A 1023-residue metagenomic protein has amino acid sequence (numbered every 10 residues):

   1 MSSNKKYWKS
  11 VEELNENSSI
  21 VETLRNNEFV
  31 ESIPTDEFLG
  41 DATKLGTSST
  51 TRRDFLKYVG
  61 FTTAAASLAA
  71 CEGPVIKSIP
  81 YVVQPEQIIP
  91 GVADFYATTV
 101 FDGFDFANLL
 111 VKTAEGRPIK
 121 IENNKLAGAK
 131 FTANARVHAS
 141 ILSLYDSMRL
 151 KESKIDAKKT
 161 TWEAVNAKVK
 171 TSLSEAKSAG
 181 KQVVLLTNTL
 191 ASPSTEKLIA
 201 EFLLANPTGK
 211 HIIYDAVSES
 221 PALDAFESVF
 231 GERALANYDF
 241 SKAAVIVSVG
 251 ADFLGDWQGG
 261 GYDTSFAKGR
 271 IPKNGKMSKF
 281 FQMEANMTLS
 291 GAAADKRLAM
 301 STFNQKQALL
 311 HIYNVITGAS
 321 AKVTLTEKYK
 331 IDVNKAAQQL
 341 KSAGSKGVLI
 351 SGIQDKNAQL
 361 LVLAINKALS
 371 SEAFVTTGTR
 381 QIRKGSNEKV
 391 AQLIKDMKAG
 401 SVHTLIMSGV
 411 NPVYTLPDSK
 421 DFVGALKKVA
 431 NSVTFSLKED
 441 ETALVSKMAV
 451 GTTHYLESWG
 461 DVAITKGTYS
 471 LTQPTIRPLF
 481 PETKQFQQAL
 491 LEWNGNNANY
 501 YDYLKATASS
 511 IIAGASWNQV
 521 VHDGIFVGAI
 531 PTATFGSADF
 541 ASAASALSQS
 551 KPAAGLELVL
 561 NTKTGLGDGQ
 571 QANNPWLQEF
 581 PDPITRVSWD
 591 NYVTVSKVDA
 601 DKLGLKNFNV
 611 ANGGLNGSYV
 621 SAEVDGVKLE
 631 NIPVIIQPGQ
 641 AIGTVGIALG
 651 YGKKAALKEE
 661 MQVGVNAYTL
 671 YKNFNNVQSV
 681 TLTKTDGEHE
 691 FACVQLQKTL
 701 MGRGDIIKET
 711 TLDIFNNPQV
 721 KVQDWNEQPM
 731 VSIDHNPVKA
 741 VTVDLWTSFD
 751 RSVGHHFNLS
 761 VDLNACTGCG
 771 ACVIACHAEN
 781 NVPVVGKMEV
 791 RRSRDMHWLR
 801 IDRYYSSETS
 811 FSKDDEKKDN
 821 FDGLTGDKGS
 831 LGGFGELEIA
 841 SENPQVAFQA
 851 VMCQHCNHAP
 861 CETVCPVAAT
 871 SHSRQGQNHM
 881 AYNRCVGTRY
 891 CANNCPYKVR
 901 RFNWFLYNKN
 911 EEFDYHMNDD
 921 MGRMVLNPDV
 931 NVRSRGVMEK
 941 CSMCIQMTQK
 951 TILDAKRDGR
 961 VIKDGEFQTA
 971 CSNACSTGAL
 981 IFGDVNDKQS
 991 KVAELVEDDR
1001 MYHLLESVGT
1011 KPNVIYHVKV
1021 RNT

Functional and structural regions predicted by a protein language model:
M1-N334, K563, V587-N591, V598-K602 (+3 more regions): N-terminal export/assembly segments and adjacent metallocofactor-ligating motifs of anaerobic energy-metabolism
G46, R477-G536, M788: N-terminal leader/propeptide and maturation segments of large enzyme subunits in energy/redox metabolism and hydrolases
D256-K276, P417-V433, T468-Y469: A short, gly/pro- and small-residue-rich
A292-L298, G451-E457, T468-L479, G922-D929: Short beta-alpha connecting loops at secondary-structure transitions that line or flank enzyme active sites
K296-K398, S510-W517: Active-site phosphate/pyrophosphate-binding segments
G400, Y414-L444, M448-E457: Hydrophobic alpha/beta core scaffold segments
K438-Q473, M796, N903-D920: Flexible glycine/proline-rich, aromatic-decorated loop/lid segments
S510-R586: Long, low-complexity segments enriched in small/aliphatic residues
